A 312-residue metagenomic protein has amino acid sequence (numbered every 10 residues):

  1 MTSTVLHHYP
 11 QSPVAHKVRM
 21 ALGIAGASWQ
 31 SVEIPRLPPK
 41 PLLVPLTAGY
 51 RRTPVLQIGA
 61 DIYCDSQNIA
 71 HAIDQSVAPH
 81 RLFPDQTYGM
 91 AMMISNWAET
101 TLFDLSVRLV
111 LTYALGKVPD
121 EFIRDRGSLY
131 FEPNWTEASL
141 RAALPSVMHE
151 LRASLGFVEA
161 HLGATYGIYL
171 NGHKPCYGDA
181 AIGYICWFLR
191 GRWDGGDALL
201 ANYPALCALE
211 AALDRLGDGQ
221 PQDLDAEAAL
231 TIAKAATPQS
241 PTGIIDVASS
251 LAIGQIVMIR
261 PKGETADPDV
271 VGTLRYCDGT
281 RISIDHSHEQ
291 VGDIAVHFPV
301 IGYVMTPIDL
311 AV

Functional and structural regions predicted by a protein language model:
M1-S128, R275, I282-V312: GST-like domain detector, emphasizing the conserved glutathione-binding G-site in the N-terminal thioredoxin-like
P35, V118, T136, A143 (+2 more regions): General structural signal for secondary-structure boundaries
I69, N171, V271: Short glycine-rich loop/turn motifs that provide flexible caps or phosphate-binding loops at active sites
L82-D85, L170-N171, Q222: Short, hydrophobic secondary-structure boundary micro-motifs
A98-R215: GST-like fold's C-terminal all-alpha helical module
D218: Glycine-rich, Lys/Arg-enriched anion-binding loops that position phosphate/diphosphate groups for phosphoryl
P221-V312: Conserved RNA-binding domains used in RNP assembly and mRNA/RNA metabolism
